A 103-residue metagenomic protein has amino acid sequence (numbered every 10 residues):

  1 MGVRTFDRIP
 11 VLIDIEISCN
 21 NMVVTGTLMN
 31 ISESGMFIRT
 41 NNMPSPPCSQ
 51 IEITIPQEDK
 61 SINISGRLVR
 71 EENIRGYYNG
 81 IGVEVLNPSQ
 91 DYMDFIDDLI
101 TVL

Functional and structural regions predicted by a protein language model:
M1-E33, D97-L103: N-terminal helix initiation/capping motif
I13-C19, C48-I62: Short conserved beta-strand and strand-loop elements enriched in small hydrophobics with frequent Asp/Gly
N20, E33-S34, E71-G76: Short, conserved beta-turn/loop elements at beta-strand boundaries and strand-helix junctions
N20, G76-L103: C-terminal output/interaction extensions
G26-T27, I64-E71: Short beta-strand-centered aromatic/proline hotspots
S32, L68-E72, N87-S89: A generic structural motif
M36, I64, N79-G82: Short aromatic-glycine-enriched beta-strand elements
N42-Q50, D94: Surface-exposed connector loops and short turns at secondary-structure junctions
